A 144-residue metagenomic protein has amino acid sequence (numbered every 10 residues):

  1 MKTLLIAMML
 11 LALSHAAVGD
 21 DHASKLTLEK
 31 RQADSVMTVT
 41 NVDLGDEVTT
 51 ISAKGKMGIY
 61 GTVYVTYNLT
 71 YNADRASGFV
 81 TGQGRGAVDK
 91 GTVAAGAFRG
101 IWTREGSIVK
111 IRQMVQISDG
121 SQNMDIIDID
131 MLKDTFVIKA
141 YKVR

Functional and structural regions predicted by a protein language model:
M1-L5: Positively charged n-region of N-terminal signal peptides that target proteins for export
I6-A7, A17: Cleavable N-terminal signal peptides
V18-R144: Beta-strand-enriched cores of mature, soluble protein domains
